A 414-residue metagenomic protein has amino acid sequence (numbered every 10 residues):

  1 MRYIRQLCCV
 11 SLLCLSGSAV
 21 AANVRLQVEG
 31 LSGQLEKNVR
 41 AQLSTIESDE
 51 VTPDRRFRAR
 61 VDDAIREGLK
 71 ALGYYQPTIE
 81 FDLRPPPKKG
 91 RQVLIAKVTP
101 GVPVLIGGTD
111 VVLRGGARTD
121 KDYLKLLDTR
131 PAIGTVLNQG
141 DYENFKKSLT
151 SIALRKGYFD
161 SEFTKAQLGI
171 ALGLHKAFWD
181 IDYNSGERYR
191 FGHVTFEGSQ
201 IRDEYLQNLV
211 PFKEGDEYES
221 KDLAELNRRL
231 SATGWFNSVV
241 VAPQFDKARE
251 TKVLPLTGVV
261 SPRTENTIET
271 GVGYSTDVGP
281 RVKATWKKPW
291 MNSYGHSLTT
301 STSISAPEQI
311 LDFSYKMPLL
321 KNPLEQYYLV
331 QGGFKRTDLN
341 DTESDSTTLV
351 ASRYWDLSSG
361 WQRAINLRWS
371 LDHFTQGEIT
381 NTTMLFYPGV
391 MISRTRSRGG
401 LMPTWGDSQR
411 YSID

Functional and structural regions predicted by a protein language model:
M1-C8: Bacterial N-terminal signal peptides that target proteins for export
C8-C9, C14: Cysteine-centered motifs
V10, T45, R155, F212 (+3 more regions): A structural signal for alpha-helix termini and helix-coil/disorder junctions
S16-S18: N-terminal signal peptide c-region/cleavage motif recognized by signal peptidases
A21-T233, N237-F245, R249-L256, V260-E265 (+1 more regions): Interaction-mediating elements
G116, D122, E219-S412: Gram-negative/organellar outer-membrane beta-barrel architecture
